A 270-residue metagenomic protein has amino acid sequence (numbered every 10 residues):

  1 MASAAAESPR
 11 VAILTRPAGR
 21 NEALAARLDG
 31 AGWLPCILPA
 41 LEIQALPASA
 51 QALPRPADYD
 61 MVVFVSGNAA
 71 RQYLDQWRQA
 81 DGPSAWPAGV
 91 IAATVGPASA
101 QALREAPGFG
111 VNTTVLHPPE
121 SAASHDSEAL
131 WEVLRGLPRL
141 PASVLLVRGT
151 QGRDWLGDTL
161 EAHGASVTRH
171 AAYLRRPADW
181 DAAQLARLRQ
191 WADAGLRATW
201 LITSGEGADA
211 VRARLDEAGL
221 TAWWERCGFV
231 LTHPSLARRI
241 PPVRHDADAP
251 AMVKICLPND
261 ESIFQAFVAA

Functional and structural regions predicted by a protein language model:
M1-A270: Conserved beta-alpha
